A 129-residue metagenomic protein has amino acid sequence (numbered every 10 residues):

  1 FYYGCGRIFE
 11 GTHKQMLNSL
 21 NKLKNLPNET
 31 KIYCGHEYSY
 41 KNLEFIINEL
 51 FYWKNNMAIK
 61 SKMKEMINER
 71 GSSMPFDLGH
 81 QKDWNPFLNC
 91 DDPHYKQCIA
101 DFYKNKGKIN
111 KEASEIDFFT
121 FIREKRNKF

Functional and structural regions predicted by a protein language model:
Y2-F9, N42: A short acidic, helix-capping loop that chelates divalent metal ions and anchors anionic groups
G11-N18: Charged helix-capping and loop-helix junction motifs
N18-K31, Y40-F129: Accessory terminal helices/loops
